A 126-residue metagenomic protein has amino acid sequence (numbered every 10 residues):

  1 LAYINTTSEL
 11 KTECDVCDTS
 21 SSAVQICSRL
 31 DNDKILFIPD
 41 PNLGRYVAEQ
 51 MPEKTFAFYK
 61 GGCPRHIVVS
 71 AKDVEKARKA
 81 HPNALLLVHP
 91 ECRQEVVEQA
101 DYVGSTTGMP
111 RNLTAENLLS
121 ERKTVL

Functional and structural regions predicted by a protein language model:
L1-L126: The feature marks the mature, well-folded catalytic cores of soluble enzymes
